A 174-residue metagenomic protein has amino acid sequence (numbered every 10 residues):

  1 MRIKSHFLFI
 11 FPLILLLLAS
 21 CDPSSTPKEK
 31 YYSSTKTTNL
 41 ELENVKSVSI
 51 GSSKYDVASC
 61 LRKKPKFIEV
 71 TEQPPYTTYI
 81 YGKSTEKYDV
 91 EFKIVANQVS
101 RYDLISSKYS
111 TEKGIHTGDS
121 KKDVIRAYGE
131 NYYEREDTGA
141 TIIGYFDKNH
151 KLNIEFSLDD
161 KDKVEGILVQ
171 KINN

Functional and structural regions predicted by a protein language model:
M1-L8: Bacterial N-terminal signal peptides that target proteins for export
L8-I14: Sec-dependent N-terminal signal peptides
L17-S20: C-terminal motif of bacterial Sec signal peptides marking the signal peptidase cleavage site
D22-S24: Bacterial signal peptide processing site
P27-E29, S34, K46, S53-V95 (+3 more regions): A cross-family detector of function-defining hotspots
T35-E43, S100-Y109: Acidic/histidine-rich, surface-exposed loop or edge segments in extracytoplasmic proteins
V48, E112-K113: Glycine-rich loop/hinge motif
